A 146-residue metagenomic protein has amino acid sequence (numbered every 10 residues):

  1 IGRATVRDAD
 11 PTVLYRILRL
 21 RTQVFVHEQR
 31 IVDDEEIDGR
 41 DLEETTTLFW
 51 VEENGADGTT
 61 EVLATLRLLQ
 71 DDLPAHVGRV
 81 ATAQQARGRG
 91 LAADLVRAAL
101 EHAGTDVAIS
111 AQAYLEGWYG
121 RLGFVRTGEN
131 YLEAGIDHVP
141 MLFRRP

Functional and structural regions predicted by a protein language model:
I1-D38, W50-V62: Short amphipathic alpha-helix that is part of the acyltransferase structural core
D34-R40, E129-L132: Short, solvent-exposed loop/turn elements at beta->coil junctions and helix N-caps that rim active or binding pockets
E43, L73, E133-D137: Short acidic/glycine-enriched loop/turn segments that link adjacent beta-strands
W50, G58-A81: Conserved beta-strand in the GNAT
T82, R87-E101: Conserved acetyl-CoA-binding loop-helix of GNAT-fold acetyltransferases
V96, E101-A113: Conserved GNAT acetyl-CoA-binding A-motif
S110-D137: Conserved active-site alpha-helix within GNAT-family acetyltransferase domains
